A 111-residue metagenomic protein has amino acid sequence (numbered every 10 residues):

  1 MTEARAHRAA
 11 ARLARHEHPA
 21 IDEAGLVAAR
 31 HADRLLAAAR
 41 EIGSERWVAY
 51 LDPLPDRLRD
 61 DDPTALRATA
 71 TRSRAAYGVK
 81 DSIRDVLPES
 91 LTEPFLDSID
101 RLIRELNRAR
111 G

Functional and structural regions predicted by a protein language model:
M1, R72-G111: Amphipathic alpha-helical binding modules
T2-V48, S98-R110: Short terminal alpha-helical segments
R34-I83: Amphipathic alpha-helical interaction modules
